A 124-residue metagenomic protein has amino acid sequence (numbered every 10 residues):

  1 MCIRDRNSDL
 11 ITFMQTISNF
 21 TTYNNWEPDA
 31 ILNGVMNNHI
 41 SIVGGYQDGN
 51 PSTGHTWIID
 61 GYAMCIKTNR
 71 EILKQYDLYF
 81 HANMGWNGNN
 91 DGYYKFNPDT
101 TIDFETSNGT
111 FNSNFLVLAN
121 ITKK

Functional and structural regions predicted by a protein language model:
M1-I3: Short, small-residue-biased leader/transition segments that mark boundaries at the very start of proteins
D5, L10-S18: Acidic, glycine-rich loop-and-strand cores that form catalytic or ligand-binding grooves in diverse globular domains
Q15-Y79: Active-site-adjacent substructure of cysteine-protease-like catalytic cores
H81-N83, G88-K124: Noncatalytic regulatory segments and standalone regulatory/sensor domains
